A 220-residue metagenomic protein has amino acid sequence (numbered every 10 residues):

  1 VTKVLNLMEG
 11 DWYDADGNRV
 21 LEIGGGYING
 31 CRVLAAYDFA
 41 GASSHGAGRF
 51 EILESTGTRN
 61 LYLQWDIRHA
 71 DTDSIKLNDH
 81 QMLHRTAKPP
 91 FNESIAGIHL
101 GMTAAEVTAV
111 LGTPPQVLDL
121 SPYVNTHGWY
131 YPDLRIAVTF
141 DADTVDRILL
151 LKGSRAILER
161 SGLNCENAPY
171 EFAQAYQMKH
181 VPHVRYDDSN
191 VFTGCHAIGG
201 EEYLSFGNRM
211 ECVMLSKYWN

Functional and structural regions predicted by a protein language model:
V1, K76-E93, C212-N220: Edge beta-strand at a domain terminus
V1-D11, G24, G97-L100: N-terminal helix-cap/turn-to-beta initiation motif at the start of protein domains
L5, A15-R49, T144, I148-N167: Mature extracytoplasmic domains of secretory-pathway proteins
N6-D11, G26-Y27, S44-I52, T72-S74 (+2 more regions): Short, hydrophobic/aromatic-rich segments at coil-to-beta transitions
Y13, A104-L150, L163-N220: A cross-family detector of function-defining hotspots
D14, I28-C31, I52, D73-L77 (+3 more regions): Short hydrophobic/aromatic-rich beta-strand segments that constitute the beta-sheet cores of beta-sandwich/beta-barrel
N18-L21, C31-Q81, Q174-V181: Contiguous, well-ordered beta-strand patches that form the walls/edges of small beta-barrel/beta-sandwich domains
F91-G97, N125, R155-S161: Short, recurring structural edge motifs at helix starts
